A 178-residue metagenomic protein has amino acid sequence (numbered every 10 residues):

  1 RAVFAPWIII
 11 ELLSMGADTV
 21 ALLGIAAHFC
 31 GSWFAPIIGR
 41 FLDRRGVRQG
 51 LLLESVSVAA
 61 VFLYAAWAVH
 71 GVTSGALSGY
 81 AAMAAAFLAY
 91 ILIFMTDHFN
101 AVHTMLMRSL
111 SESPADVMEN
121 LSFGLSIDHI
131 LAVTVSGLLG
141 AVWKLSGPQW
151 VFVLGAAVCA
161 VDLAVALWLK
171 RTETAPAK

Functional and structural regions predicted by a protein language model:
V3-V20: Short amphipathic helix-loop junctions that connect adjacent transmembrane helices in Major Facilitator Superfamily/SLC
A17-D18, S113-G124: Loop-to-transmembrane helix entry/capping segments in MFS-fold secondary transporters and related SLC/MFSD carriers
W33-V47, W143: Helix-to-loop junctions at the C-terminal end of transmembrane segments in multipass secondary transporters
R44-V58: Cytoplasmic membrane-interface "Motif A"-like loop-to-helix N-cap segments of 12-TM Major Facilitator Superfamily
V56-G79: C-terminal ends and interior cores of transmembrane alpha-helices in multi-pass membrane transporters/permeases
Y64-V69, P148, G155-A177: Multi-pass alpha-helical transporter architecture, strongest for 12-TM Major Facilitator/SLC carriers used
A76-F99: Hydrophobic core of transmembrane alpha-helices in multi-pass small-molecule transporters, especially MFS/SLC-type
T96-E112: Intracellular juxtamembrane helix-capping segments at the cytosolic ends of symmetry-related transmembrane helices
